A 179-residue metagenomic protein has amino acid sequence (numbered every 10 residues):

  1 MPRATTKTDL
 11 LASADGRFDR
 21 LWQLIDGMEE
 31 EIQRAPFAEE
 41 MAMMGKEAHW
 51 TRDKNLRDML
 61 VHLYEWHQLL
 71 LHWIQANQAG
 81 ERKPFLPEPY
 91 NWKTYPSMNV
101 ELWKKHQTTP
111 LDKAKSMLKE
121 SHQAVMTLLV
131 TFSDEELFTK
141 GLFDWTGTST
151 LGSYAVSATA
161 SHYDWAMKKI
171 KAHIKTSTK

Functional and structural regions predicted by a protein language model:
M1-R57, E65-K179: Aromatic-glycine hotspot motif
L60: Conserved H-X4-D acyltransferase segment
